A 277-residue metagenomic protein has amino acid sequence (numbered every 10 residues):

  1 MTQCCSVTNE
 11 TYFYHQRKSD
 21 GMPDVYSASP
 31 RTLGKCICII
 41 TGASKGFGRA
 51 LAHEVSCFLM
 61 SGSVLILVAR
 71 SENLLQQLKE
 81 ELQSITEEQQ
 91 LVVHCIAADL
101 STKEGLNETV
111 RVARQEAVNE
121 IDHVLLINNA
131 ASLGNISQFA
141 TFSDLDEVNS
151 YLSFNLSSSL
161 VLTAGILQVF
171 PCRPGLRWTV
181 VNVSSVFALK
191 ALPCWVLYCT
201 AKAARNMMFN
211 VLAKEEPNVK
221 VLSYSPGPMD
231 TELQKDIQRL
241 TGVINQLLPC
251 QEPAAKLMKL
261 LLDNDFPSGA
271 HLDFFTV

Functional and structural regions predicted by a protein language model:
M1-I39: Non-catalytic terminal and boundary segments that flank Rossmann-like NAD(P)-dependent oxidoreductase
S44-K45: Conserved glycine-rich cofactor-binding loop
M60-L78: Conserved glycine-rich Rossmann-like NAD(P)H-binding loop of the short-chain dehydrogenase/reductase
E72-N73, A97-R111: The beta1-alpha1 cofactor-binding region of Rossmann-like NAD(H)/NADP(H)-dependent oxidoreductases
L82-E104: Rossmann-fold cofactor-recognition segment
I127-S137: Conserved NAD(P)H cofactor-binding loop of Rossmann-fold oxidoreductase domains
S132-L133, S143-L145, Y151-L152, S157-V161 (+4 more regions): Catalytic loop of short-chain dehydrogenase/reductase
V219, S223-S225, T231, D236-V277: C-terminal helical subdomain
